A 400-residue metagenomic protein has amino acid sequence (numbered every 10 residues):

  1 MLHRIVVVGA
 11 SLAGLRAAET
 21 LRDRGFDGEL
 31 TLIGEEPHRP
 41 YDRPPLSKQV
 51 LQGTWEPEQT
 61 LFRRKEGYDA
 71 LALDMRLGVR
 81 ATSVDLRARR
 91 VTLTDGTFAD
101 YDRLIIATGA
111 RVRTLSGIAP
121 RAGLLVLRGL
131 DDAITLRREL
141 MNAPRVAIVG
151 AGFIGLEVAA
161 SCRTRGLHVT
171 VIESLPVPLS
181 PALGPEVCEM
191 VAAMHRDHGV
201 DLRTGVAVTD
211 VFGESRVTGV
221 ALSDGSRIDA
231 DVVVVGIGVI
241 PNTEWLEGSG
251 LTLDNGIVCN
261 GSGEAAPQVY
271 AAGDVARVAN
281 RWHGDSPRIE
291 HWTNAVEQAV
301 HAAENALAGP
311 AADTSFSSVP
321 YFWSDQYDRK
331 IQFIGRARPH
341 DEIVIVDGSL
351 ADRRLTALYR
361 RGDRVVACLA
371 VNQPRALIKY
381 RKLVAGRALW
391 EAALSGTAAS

Functional and structural regions predicted by a protein language model:
M1-L73, S161-L183, K379: Beta1-alpha1 glycine-rich phosphate/pyrophosphate-binding loop at the start of Rossmann-like nucleotide-binding domains
M1-V6, L61-A147, S223, V234-G236 (+2 more regions): FAD-binding core/adjacent interface of flavoenzyme oxidoreductases
L2-R4, A10, D23, V275-P374: Mid-to-C-terminal Rossmann-like scaffold of FAD/NAD(P)H-dependent oxidoreductases
L2-R4, V220, D224-T252, Y327-S400: C-terminal catalytic lobe of FAD-dependent flavoproteins
G9, G34, G150, E173 (+3 more regions): Short beta-strand/turn micro-motifs composed of small residues that flank or help shape donor/cofactor-binding pockets
G9-A13, R128-G129, V149-I154: Glycine-rich Rossmann-fold phosphate-binding loop(s) that bind the pyrophosphate of adenine dinucleotide cofactors
D27-E29, M75-T92, A99, R165-C259: A Rossmann-like FAD-binding core segment of flavoenzymes
A122-A143, S215-A221, S226-H301: FAD-site-proximal beta/loop scaffold in flavoenzymes
